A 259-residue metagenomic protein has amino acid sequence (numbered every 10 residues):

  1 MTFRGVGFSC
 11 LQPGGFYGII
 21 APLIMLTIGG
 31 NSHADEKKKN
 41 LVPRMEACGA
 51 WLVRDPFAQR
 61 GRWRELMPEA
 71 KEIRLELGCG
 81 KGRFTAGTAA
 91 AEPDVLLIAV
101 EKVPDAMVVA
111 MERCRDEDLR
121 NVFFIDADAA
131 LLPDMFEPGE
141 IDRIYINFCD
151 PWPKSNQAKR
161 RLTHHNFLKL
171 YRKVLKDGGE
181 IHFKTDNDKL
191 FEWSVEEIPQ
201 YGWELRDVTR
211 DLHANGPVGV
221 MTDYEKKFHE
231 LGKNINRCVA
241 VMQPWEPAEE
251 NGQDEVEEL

Functional and structural regions predicted by a protein language model:
I24-L75, R83-A90: S-adenosyl-L-methionine
L77, V100: Conserved beta-strand/loop positions that form the S-adenosyl-L-methionine
G80: Conserved glycine-rich SAM-binding loop
V103: Conserved SAM/SAH-binding beta-strand->alpha-helix loop
E112-P138: S-adenosyl-L-methionine
T163-D177: A short glycine-rich, Lys/Arg-flanked "PGG" loop and its adjoining helix->strand segment in the class I
G178-T185: Conserved beta-strand signature within the Rossmann-like core of class I S-adenosyl-L-methionine
E196, Y201-L259: Class I S-adenosyl-L-methionine
